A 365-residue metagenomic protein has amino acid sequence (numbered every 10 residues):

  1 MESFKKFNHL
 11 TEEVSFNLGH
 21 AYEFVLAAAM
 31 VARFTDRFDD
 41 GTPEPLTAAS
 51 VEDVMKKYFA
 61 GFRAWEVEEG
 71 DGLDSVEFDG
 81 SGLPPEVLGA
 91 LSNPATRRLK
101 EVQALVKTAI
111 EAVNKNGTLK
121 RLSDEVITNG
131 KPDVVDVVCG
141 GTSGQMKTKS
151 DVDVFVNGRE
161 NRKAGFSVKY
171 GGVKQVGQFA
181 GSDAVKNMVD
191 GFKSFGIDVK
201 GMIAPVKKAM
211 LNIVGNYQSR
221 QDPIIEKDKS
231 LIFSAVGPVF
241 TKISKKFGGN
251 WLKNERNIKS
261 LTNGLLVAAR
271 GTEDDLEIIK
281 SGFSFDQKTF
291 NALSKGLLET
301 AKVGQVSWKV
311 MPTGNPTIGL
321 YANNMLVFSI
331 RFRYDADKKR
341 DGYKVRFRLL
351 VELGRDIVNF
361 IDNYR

Functional and structural regions predicted by a protein language model:
M1-E2, E12: Short intrinsically disordered terminal tails
S3-F7: Short linear clamp-binding motif
N8-S150, V154-R365: Short, positively charged
